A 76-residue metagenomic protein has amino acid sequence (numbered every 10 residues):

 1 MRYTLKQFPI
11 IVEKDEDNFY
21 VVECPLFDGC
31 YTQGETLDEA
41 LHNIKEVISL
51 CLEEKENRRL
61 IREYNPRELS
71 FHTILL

Functional and structural regions predicted by a protein language model:
M1-F8, H42-L76: Short, charged, surface-exposed hinge/linker loops at domain edges that act as mobile lids or interdomain connectors
R2, N18-F19, G29-C30, E63: Intrinsically disordered, low-complexity N-terminal regions enriched in serine/proline/glycine with scattered basic
V12-C24: Short aromatic-glycine-(Arg/Gly/Cys) micro-motifs in beta-strand/loop hairpins
K14, L26-D28, L76: Non-catalytic surface loops within mature trypsin-like serine protease
V21, Y31, E68-S70: A generic, residue-level signal for flexible/boundary positions that often mark functional hotspots
D28-L37: A short, exposed loop/beta-hairpin motif centered on an aromatic-Gly-Thr core
